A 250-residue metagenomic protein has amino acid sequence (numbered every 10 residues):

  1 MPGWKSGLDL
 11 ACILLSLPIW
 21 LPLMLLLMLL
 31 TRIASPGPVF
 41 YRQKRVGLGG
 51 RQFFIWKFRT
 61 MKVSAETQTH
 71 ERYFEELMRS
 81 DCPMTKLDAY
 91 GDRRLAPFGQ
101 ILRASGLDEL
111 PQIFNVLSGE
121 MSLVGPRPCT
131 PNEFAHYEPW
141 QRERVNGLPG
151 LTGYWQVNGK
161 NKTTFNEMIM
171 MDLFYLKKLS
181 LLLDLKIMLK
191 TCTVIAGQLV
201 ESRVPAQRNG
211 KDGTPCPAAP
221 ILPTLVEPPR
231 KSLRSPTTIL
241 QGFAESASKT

Functional and structural regions predicted by a protein language model:
M1-Q68, L181, K186-F243, K249-T250: A hydrophobic, helix-centered structural microdomain
M1-W4, W20, A89-D92, R103-L107 (+1 more regions): Short, solvent-exposed loop/helix junctions and linker helices that flank or host conserved functional motifs
L27, R42, V124-P126, N132 (+2 more regions): Short, hydrophobic secondary-structure boundary micro-motifs
Y41-R93, T152-M170: Short, glycine-rich, amphipathic interfacial segments at transmembrane boundaries or analogous
D81-G147, M188-I195: A short, structured surface patch at a secondary-structure boundary
D172-L176: Acyl-group handling in specialized metabolite and lipid biosynthesis
